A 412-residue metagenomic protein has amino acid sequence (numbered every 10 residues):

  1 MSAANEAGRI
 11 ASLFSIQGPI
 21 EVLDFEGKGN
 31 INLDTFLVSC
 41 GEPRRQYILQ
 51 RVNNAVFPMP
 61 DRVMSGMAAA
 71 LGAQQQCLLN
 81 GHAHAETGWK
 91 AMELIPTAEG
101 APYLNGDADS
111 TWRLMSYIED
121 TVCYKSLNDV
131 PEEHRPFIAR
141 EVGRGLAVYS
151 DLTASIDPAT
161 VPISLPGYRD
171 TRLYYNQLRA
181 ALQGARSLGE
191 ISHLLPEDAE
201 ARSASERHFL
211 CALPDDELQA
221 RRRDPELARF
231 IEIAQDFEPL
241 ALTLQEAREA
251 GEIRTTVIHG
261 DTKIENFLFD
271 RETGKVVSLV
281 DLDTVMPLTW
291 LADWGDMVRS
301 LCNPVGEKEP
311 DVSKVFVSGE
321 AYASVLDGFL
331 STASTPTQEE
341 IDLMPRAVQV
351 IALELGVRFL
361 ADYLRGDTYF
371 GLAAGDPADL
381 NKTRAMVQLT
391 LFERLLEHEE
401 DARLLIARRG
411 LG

Functional and structural regions predicted by a protein language model:
M1-D24: Juxta-kinase regulatory segment immediately upstream of eukaryotic protein kinase catalytic domains
F25, P58-D61, C123-E141, S155-H259 (+4 more regions): ATP-dependent phospho-/nucleotidyl transfer catalytic cores
N30-L49, L94, P239-A292: Active-site acidic catalytic loop and adjacent metal/ATP-binding pocket of ATP-dependent phosphoryl transfer enzymes
D34, S39-Y47, R51-P196, E200 (+3 more regions): Conserved ATP-binding subdomain of kinase catalytic cores across diverse folds
R45, K275, W290, P304-V315 (+2 more regions): Anionic ligand-binding catalytic core segments
P287, L291-S334, V350-G371: Active-site activation/catalytic loop segments of kinase-like enzymes and analogous catalytic loops in related
P336-V348: All-alpha amphipathic helical-bundle segments outside canonical DNA-binding/catalytic cores that form hydrophobic
E354-G412: ATP/Mg2+ or Mg2+-diphosphate-binding catalytic cores that bind nucleotide phosphates or diphosphates via glycine-rich
